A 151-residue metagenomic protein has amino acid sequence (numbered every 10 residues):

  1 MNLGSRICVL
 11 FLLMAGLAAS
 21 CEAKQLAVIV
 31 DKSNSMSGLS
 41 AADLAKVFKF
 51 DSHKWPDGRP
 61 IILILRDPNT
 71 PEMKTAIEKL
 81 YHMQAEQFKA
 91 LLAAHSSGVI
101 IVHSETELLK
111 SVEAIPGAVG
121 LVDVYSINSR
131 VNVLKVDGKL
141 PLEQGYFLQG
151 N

Functional and structural regions predicted by a protein language model:
M1-V9: Bacterial N-terminal signal peptides that target proteins for export
L3, A19-E22: N-terminal targeting peptides, primarily Sec-dependent signal peptides and immediately adjacent pre/propeptide regions
C8-G16: Bacterial N-terminal signal peptides
C21-N151: Exported/periplasmic ABC-transporter solute-binding proteins
